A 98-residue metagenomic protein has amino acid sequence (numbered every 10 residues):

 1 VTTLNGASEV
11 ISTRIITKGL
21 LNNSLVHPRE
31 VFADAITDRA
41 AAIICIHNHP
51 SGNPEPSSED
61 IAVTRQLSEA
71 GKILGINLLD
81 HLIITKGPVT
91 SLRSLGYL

Functional and structural regions predicted by a protein language model:
T3-A7, T17-L98: Active-site-proximal loop/helix of nucleotide/amide-processing enzymes and allied scaffolds
